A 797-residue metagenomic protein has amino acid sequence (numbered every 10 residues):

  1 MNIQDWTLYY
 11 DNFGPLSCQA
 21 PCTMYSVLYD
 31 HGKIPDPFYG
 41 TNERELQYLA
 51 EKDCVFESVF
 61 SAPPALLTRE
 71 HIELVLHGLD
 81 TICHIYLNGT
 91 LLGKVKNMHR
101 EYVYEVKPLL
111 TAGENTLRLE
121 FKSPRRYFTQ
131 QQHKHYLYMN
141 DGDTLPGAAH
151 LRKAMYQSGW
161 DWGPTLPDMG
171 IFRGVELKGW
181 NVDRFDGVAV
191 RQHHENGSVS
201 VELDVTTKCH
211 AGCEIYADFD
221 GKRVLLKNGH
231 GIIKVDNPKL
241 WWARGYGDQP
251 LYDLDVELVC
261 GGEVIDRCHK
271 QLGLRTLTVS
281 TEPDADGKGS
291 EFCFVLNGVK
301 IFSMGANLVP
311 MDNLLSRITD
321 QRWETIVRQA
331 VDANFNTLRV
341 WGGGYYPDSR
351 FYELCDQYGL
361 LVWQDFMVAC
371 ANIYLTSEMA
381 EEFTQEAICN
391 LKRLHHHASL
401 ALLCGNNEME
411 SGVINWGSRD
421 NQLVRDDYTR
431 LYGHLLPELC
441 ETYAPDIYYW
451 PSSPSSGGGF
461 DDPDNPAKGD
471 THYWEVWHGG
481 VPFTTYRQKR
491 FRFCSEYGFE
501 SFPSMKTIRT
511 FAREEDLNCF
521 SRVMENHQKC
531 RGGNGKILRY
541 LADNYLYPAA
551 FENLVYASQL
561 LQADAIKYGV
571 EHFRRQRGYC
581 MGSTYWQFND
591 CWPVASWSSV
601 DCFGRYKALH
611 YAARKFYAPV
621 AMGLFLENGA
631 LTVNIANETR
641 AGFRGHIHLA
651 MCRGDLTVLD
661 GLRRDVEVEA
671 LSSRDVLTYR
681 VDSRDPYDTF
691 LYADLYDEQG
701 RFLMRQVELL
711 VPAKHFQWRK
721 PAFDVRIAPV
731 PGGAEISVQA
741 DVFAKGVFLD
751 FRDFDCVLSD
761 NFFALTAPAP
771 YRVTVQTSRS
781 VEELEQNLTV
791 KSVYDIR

Functional and structural regions predicted by a protein language model:
M1-T337, R575-Q576, C580, R605 (+1 more regions): Secreted/periplasmic carbohydrate-active enzymes, especially glycoside hydrolases
L8-Y10, P167-G170, D183, L403 (+4 more regions): Substrate-binding clefts and catalytic carboxylate motifs of secreted carbohydrate-active enzymes
M98, D161-P164, A243, N307-D320 (+6 more regions): The substrate-binding groove and active-site-proximal loops of carbohydrate-active enzymes, especially glycoside
A285-F292, D348-R350, Q385-R393: Alpha-helical scaffolding within the catalytic cores of extracellular/periplasmic polymer-degrading hydrolases
I301, V331-L338, D356-L361, H396-L402 (+2 more regions): Loop/turn elements at helix/coil->beta-strand transitions in domains of secreted/extracellular proteins
M304-A306, L338-V340, V362-Q364, G405 (+3 more regions): Hydrophobic faces of well-ordered beta-strands that scaffold small-molecule active sites in alpha/beta enzyme cores
T337-E381, P463-G480: Aromatic-lined substrate-binding rim segments of carbohydrate-active enzymes
Q357, L375-F460, F603-G604: Active-site neighborhood of glycoside hydrolase catalytic domains
